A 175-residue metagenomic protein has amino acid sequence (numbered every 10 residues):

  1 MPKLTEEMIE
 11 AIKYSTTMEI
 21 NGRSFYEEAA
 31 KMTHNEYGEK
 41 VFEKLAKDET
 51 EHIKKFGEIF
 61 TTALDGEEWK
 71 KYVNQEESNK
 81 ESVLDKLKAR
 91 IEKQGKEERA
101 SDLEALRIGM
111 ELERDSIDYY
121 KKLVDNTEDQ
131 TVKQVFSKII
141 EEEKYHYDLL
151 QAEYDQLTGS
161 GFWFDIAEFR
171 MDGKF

Functional and structural regions predicted by a protein language model:
M1-F175: Non-heme di-metal
